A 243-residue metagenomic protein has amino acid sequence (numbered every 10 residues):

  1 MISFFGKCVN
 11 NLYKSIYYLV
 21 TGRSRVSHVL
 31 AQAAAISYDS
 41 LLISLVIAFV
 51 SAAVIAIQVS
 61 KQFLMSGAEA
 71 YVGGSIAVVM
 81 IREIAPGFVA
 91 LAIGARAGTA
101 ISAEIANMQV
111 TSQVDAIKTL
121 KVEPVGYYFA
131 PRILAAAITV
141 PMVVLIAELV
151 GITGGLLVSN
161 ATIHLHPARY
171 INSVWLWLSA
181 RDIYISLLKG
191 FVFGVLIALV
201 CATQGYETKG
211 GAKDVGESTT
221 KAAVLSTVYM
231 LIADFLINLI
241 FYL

Functional and structural regions predicted by a protein language model:
M1-S27, Q204-G205, K209: Short, membrane-interfacial amphipathic segments enriched in basic
S37, L41, L45, I84 (+4 more regions): Selective transmembrane-helix segments that form parts of the transport pathway or gating/packing helices in multipass
S37-F88, A92: Active-site cofactor/substrate anionic-group-binding motifs, chiefly glycine- and Lys/Arg-rich phosphate-binding loops
I47-S51, I93, A130-S159, V192 (+2 more regions): Hydrophobic alpha-helical transmembrane segments that constitute the membrane-spanning cores of multi-pass membrane
Q58-I81, E148-F191, V195, L199-T219 (+1 more regions): Membrane-interfacial helix-loop-helix connectors in multipass membrane proteins
V72-D115, V200: Hydrophobic alpha-helical transmembrane segments of multi-pass membrane transport proteins
I105-A130, A212-V215: Short cytoplasmic-facing helical segments at TM-TM junctions of multi-pass membrane proteins
V215, K221-N238: Final/C-terminal transmembrane alpha-helix of multipass membrane proteins
